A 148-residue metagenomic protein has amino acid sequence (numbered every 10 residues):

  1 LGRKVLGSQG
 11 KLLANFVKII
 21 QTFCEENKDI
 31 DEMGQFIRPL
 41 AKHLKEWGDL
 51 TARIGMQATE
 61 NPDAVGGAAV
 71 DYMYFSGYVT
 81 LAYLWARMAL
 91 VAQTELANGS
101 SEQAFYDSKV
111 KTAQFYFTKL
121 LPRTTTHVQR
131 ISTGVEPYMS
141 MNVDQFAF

Functional and structural regions predicted by a protein language model:
L1-G2, V17, Q21: Short, well-ordered alpha-helical packing segments
L1-K4, S8-L13: Catalytic phosphate/nucleotide-handling subdomain of diverse soluble enzymes
G7-S8, I19-F148: C-terminal amphipathic alpha-helical interaction region
